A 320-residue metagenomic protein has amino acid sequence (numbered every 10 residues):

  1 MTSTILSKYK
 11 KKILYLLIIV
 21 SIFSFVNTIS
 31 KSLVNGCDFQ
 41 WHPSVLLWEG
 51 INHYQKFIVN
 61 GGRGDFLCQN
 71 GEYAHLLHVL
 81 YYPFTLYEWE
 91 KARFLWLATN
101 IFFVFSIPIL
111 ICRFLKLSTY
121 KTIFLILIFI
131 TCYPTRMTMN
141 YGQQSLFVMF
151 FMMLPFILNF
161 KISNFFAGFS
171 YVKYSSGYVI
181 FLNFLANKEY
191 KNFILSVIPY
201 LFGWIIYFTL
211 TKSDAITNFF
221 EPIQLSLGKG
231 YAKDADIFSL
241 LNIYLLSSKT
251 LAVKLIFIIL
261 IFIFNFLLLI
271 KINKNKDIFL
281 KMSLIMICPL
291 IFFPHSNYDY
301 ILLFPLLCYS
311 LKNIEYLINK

Functional and structural regions predicted by a protein language model:
T2-I162, A186-F304, N313-E315: Primarily membrane-embedded glycan-assembly and transfer machineries that use lipid-linked glycans
A167-L185, F293-D299: Transmembrane helices and adjacent periplasmic/lumenal helix-loop junctions of polyprenol-phosphate-dependent
Y309-S310: Core sequence-specific DNA-binding domains of diverse transcription factors
N319-K320: Transmembrane helical bundles and short interhelical boundary loops of multi-pass, membrane-embedded
